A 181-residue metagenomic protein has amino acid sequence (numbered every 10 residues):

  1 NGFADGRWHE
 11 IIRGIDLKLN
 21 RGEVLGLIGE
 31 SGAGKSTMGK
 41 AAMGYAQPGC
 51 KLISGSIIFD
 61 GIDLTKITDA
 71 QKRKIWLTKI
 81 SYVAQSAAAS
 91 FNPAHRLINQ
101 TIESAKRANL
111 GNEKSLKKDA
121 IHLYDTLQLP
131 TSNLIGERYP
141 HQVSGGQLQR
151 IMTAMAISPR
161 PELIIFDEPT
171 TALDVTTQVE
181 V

Functional and structural regions predicted by a protein language model:
I28-E30: The feature captures the beta-strand-to-loop junction immediately N-terminal to the Walker
K51-D63: Conserved ABC transporter NBD signature motif
D63, S115-L134: Conserved ABC ATPase "signature" region
R138-V143, Q147: Conserved ABC ATPase signature
S158-E162: A short, proline-enriched helix->beta-strand linker immediately N-terminal to the Walker B motif in ABC-type P-loop
I164-D167: Catalytic Walker B motif of ABC-type/P-loop ATPase nucleotide-binding domains
